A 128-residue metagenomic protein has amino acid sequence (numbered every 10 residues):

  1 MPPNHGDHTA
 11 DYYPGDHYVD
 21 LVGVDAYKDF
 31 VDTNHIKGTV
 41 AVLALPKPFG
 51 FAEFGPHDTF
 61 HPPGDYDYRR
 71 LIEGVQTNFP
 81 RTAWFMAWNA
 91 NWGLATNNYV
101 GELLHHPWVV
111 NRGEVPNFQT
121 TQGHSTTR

Functional and structural regions predicted by a protein language model:
P2-H8, A26-V31, G55-T59, A90-L94: Solvent-exposed loop/turn segments at secondary-structure junctions within structured extracellular/periplasmic domains
P2-P14, F30-V42, Y66-V75: Alpha-helical scaffolding within the catalytic cores of extracellular/periplasmic polymer-degrading hydrolases
Y12-Y13, Y27, W84, W88: Aromatic side chains
P14-F60, E102-L104, W108-N117: Glycoside hydrolase catalytic-domain groove-lining segments
G50-R128: Substrate-binding cleft of secreted/luminal carbohydrate-active enzymes
